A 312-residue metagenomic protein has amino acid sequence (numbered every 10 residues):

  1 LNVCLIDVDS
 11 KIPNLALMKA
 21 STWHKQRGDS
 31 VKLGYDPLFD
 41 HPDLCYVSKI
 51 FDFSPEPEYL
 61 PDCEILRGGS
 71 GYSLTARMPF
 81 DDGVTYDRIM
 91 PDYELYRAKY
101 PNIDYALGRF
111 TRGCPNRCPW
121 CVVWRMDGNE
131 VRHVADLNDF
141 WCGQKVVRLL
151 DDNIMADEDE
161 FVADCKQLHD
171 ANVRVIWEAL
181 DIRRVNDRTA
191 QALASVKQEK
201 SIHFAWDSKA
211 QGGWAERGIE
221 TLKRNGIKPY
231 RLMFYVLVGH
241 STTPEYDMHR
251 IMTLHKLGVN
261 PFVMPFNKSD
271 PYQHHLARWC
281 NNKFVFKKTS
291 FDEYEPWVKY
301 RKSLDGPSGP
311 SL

Functional and structural regions predicted by a protein language model:
L1-R67, Y72-L74: A short, structured N-terminal alpha-helical element that caps or precedes a catalytic domain
V3-P13, P91-G128, Q144-D151, M155: N-terminal pre-triad scaffold of radical SAM enzymes
C4-I6, L44-I50, V122-L222, P229-H240 (+1 more regions): Core AdoMet radical
G28, H41-D43, P61-C63, D104-A106 (+3 more regions): Short, well-ordered alpha-helix to beta-strand connector turns
D43-C45, P57-E58, L74-G83, P119 (+2 more regions): Short, charged, surface-exposed secondary-structure boundary motifs
I65-Y96: Ser/Thr/Gly-rich flexible loops in soluble cytosolic domains mediating phosphotransfer, phosphorylation
V196, S201-H203, A210-L312: A structural motif corresponding to the C-terminal lobe/cap of the Radical SAM core domain
